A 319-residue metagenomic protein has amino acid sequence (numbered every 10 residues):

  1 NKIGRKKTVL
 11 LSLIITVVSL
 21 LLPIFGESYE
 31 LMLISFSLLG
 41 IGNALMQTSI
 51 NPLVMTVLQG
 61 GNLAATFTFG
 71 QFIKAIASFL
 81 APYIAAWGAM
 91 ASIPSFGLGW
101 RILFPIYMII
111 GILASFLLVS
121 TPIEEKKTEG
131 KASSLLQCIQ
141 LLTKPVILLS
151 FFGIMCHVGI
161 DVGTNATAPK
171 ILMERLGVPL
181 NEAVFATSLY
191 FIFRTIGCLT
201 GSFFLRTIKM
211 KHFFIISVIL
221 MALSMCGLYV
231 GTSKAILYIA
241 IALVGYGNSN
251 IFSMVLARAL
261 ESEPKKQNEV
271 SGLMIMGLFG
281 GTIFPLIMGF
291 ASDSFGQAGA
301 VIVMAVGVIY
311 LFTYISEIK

Functional and structural regions predicted by a protein language model:
N1-R5, G197-K209, S292-D293: Helix-to-loop junctions at the C-terminal end of transmembrane segments in multipass secondary transporters
G4, F25-E30, G177, K209 (+2 more regions): Helix-breaking motifs and short loop linkers at transmembrane-helix boundaries and internal kinks in secondary membrane
K6-V9, M32, F214: Primarily marks hydrophobic transmembrane alpha-helices of the MFS/SLC 12-helix fold
I14-E27, L220-T232: C-terminal ends and interior cores of transmembrane alpha-helices in multi-pass membrane transporters/permeases
S35-F72: Cytoplasmic helix-loop-helix junction between adjacent transmembrane helices in 12-TM secondary transporters
G61, T66-P122: Helix-loop-helix hairpin linking two adjacent transmembrane segments in secondary transporters
T143-S188, I192-C198: Extracytoplasmic gate region of multi-pass secondary transporters
I208-V255: C-terminal transmembrane helical hairpin of 12-TM major facilitator-type secondary transporters
